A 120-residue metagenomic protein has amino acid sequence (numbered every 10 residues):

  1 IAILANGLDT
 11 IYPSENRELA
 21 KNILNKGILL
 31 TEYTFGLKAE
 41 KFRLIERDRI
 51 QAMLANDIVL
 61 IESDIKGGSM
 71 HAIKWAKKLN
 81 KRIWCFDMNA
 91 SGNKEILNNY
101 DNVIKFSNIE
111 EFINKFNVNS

Functional and structural regions predicted by a protein language model:
I1-S120: Glycine-biased, small-residue-rich flexible motifs in mid-sequence functional cores and linkers
